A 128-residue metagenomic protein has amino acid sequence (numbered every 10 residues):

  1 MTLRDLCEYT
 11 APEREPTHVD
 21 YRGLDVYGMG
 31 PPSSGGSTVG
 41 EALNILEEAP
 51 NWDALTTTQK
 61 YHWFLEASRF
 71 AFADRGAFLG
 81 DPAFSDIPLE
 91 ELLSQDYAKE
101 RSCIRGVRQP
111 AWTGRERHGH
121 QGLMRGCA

Functional and structural regions predicted by a protein language model:
M1-S33, S102-H118, G126-A128: Accessory "access/gating" subregions that flank catalytic or transport cores
T2, G35-T38, K60, F64-A67: Stable alpha-helical elements in mature extracytoplasmic
D5-L6, E41, A54-T58: Composition- and surface-driven signal marking solvent-exposed, interaction-prone regions in large proteins
Y21, V39-G40, E91-L92: Alpha-helix boundary/interfacial micro-motifs
Y27-P50: N-terminal accessory/precursor segments of enzymes
A49-A128: Internal maturation/activation junctions in enzymes
